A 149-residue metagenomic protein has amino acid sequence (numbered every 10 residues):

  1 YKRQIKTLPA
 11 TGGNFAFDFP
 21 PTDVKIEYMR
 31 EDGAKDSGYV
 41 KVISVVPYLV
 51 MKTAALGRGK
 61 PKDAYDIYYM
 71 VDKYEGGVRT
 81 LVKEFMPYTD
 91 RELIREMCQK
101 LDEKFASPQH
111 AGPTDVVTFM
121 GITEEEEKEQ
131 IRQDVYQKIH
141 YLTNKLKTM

Functional and structural regions predicted by a protein language model:
Y1-M149: Compositionally biased terminal segments of proteins
